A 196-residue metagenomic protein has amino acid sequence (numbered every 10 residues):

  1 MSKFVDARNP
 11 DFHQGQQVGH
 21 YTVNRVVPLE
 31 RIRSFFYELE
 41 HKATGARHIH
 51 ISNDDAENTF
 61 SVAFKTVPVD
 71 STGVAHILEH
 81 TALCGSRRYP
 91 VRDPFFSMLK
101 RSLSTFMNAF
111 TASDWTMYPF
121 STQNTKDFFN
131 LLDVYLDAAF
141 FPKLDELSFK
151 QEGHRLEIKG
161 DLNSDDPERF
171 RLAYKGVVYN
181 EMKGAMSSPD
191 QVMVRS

Functional and structural regions predicted by a protein language model:
S2-D55: N- or domain-start disorder-to-order transition segments that initiate the globular core
L29, L39-E40, S52, M98 (+2 more regions): A general structural signal for short secondary-structure junctions and capping/turn motifs
S34, S52-D137, F141, E146-F149 (+1 more regions): M16/MPP (pitrilysin/insulinase) zinc-metallopeptidase core fold and M16-derived inactive scaffolds
Y37, H48, F60, T116 (+2 more regions): A broad, low-specificity signal marking well-ordered, structured residues that form hydrophobic/aromatic
V69, L103-N108, S113, L156-R169 (+2 more regions): Cation-handling catalytic/transport regions enriched in His/Asp/Glu
L132-F140, G176-K183, R195: A broadly conserved amphipathic alpha-helix scaffold signal in soluble, globular proteins
P142-M182: Acidic/histidine-enriched alpha-helical segments
